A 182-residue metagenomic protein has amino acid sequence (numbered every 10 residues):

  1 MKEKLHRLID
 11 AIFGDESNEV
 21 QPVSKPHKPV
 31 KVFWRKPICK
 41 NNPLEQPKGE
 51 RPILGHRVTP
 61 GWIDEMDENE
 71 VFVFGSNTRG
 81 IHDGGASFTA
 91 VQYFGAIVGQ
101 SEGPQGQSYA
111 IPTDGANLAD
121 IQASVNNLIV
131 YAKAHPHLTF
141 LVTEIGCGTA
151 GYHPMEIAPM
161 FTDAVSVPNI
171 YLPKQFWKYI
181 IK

Functional and structural regions predicted by a protein language model:
K2-A11, P29-K182: Macrodomain-like recognition of ADP-ribose-binding/processing modules
I12-E19: Short, flexible helical or helix-coil boundary motifs
P22-H27: Acidic, low-complexity, intrinsically disordered interaction modules
